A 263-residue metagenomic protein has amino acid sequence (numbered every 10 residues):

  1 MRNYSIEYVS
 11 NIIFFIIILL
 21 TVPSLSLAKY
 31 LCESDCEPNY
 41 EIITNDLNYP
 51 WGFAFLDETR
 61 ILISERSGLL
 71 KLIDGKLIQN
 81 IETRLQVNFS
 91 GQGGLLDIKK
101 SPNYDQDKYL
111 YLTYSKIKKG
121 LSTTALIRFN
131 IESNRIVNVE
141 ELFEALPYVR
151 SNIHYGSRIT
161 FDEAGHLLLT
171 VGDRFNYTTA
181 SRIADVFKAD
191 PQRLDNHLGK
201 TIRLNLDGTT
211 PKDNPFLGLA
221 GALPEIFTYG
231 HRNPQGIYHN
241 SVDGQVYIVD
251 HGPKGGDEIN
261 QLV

Functional and structural regions predicted by a protein language model:
R2-I13: Bacterial N-terminal signal peptides that target proteins for export
N11-V22: Bacterial N-terminal signal peptides
I17, I42, V87, D190 (+1 more regions): Generic anion/oxyanion-binding catalytic loop in active/binding sites
L20-Y30: Bacterial Sec-dependent signal peptides at the C-terminal "C-region" and cleavage site
A28-Y177, G236-G256: Acidic, Gly/Ser/Thr-rich repeat motifs that build Ca2+-stabilized beta-propeller blades
Y30-S34, G93-L95, D105, D173-V263: Beta-propeller domain segments
